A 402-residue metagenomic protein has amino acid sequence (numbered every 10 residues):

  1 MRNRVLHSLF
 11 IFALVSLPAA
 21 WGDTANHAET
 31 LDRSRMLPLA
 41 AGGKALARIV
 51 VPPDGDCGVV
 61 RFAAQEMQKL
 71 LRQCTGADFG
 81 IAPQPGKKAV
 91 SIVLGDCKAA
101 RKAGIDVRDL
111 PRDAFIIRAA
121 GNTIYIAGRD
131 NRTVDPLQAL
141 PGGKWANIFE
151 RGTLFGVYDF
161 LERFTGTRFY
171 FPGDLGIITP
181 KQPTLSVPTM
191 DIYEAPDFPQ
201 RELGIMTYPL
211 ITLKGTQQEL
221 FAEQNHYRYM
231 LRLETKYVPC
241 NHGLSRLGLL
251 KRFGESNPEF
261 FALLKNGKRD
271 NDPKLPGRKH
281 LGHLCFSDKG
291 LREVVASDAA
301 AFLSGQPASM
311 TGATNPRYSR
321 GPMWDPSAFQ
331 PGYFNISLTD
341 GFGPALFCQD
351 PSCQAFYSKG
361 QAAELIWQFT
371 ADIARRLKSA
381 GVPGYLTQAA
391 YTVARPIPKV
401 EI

Functional and structural regions predicted by a protein language model:
M1-L9: Bacterial N-terminal signal peptides that target proteins for export
S8-S16: Bacterial N-terminal signal peptides
I11, W21-I116, P183-D191: Acidic, contiguous N-terminal accessory segments
D32-G43, D191-D197, M323-P326, P398-E401: Short boundary motifs at domain starts and secondary-structure transition points
A40-G43, P85-G86, I117-A120, S327-F329 (+2 more regions): Extracellular/periplasmic catalytic domains that process cell-envelope and extracellular macromolecules
D54, G58, F62-E66, L70-C74 (+3 more regions): Feature activates predominantly on carbohydrate-active enzymes
I81-P85, Q388-V393: Long, charged, glycine-rich C-terminal linkers/tails
A390-I402: Substrate-binding cleft/loops of secretory-pathway carbohydrate-active enzymes
